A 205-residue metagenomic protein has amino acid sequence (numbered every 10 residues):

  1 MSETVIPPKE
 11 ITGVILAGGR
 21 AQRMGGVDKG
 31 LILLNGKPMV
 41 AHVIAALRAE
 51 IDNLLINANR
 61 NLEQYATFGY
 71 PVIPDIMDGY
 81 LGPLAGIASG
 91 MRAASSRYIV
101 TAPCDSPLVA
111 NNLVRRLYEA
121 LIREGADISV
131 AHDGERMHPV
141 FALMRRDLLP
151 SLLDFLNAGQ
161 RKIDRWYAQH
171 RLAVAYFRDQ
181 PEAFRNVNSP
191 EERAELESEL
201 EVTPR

Functional and structural regions predicted by a protein language model:
E3-Q160, R165-A183, P190-P204: Nucleotide and nucleotide-moiety/phosphate-recognizing core
